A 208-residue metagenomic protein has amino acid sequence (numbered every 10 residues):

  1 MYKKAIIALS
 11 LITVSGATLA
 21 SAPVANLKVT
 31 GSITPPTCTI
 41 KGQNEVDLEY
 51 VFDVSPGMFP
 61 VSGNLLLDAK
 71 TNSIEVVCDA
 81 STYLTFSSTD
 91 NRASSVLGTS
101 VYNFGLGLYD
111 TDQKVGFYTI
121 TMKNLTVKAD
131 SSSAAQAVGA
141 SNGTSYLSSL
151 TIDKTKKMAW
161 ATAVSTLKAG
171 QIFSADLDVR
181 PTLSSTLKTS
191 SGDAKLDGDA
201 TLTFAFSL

Functional and structural regions predicted by a protein language model:
Y2, A20-L208: Mature extracellular/passenger domains of Gram-negative fimbrial/pilin and adhesin proteins
Y2-A8: Sec-dependent signal peptide recognition, specifically the positively charged N-region followed immediately by
S15-A17: N-terminal signal peptide c-region/cleavage motif recognized by signal peptidases
